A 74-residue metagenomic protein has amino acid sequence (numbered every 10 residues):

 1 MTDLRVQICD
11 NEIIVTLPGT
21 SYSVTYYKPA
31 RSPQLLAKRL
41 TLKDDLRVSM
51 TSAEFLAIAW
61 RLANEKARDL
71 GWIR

Functional and structural regions predicted by a protein language model:
M1-Q34: N-terminal acidic leader/helix
L36-R74: Mixed-charge, Lys/Arg-enriched low-complexity segments
